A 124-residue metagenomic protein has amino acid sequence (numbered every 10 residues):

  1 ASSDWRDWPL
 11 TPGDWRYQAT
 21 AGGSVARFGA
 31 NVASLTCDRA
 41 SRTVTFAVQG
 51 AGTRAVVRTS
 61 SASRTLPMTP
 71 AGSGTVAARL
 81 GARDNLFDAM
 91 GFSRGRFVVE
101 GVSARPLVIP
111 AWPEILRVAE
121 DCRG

Functional and structural regions predicted by a protein language model:
A1-G52: An ectodomain-focused feature that recognizes extracytoplasmic/extracellular
S34, T43-T45, V56, A77 (+1 more regions): Beta-strand secondary-structure signal
T53-A62: Extended low-complexity, serine/threonine- and proline-enriched intrinsically disordered segments
S63-G124: Internal interaction segment
